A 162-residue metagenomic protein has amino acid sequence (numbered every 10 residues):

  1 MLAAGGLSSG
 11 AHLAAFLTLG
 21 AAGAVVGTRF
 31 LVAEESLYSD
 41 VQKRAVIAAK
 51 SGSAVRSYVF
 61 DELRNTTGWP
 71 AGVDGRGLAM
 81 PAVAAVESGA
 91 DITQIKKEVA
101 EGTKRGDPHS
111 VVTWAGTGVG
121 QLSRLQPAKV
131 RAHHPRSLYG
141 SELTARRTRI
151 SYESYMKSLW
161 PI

Functional and structural regions predicted by a protein language model:
L2, S8-I162: Conserved active-site-proximal phosphate/metal-binding subdomains
